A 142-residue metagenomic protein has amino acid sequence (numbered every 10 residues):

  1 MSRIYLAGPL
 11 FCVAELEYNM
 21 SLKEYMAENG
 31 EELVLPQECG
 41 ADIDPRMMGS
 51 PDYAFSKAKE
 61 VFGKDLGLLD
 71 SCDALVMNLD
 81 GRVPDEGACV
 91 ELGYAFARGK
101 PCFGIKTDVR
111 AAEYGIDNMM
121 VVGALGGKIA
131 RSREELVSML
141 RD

Functional and structural regions predicted by a protein language model:
M1-D142: Conserved catalytic or regulatory cores that recognize and/or transform ribose-phosphate-containing ligands
